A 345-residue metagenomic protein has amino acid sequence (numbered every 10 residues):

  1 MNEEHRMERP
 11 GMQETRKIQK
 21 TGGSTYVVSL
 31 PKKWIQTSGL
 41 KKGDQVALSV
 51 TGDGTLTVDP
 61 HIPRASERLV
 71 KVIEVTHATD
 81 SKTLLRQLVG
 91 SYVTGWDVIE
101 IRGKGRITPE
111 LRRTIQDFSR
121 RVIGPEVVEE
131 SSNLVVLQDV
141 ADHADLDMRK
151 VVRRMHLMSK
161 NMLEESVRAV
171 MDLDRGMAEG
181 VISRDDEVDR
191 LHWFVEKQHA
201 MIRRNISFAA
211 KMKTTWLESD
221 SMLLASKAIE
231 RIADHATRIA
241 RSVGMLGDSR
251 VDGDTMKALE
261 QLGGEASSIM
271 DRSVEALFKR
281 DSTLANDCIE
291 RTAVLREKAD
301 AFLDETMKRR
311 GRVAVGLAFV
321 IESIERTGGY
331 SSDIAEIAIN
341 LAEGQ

Functional and structural regions predicted by a protein language model:
M1: Iron-sulfur (Fe-S) cluster-binding modules
E4-I18, G23-T25, S29-Q345: Cytosolic, long alpha-helical scaffolding segments
